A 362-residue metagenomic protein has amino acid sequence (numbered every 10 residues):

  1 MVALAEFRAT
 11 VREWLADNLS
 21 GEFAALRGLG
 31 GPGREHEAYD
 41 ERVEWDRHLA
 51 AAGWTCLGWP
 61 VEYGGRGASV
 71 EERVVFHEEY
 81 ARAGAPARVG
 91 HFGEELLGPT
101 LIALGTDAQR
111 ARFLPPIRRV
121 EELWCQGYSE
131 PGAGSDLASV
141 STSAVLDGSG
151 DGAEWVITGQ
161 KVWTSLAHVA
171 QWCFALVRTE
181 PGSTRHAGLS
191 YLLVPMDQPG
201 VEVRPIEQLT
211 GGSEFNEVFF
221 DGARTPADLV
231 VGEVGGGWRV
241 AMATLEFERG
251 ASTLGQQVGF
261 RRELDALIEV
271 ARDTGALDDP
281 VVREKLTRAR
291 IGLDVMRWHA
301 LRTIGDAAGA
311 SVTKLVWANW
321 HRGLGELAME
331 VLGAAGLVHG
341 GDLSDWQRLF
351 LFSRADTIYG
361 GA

Functional and structural regions predicted by a protein language model:
M1-V89, R112, P116-R119, G341 (+1 more regions): Amphipathic, small/basic residue-rich leader segments at the start of a protein or domain
R66, A308-S311, L315-A362: Alpha-helix capping/hinge segments and adjacent helical runs
R88-A108, G134: N-terminal glycine-rich flavin-associated loop
V120-Y128, L176: A short, Trp-centered hydrophobic/proline-enriched beta-strand micro-motif
V140, A153-R204: A short core secondary-structure module
T142-L146: A structural signal for short hydrophobic beta-strand segments in well-ordered beta-sheet cores
V201-R297, A355-D356: Glycine-rich beta->alpha junctions and the first turn(s) of the following alpha-helix
I268-E269, E284-G305, A318-E330: Loop-to-helix element that buttresses phosphate recognition and phosphoryl-transfer chemistry
